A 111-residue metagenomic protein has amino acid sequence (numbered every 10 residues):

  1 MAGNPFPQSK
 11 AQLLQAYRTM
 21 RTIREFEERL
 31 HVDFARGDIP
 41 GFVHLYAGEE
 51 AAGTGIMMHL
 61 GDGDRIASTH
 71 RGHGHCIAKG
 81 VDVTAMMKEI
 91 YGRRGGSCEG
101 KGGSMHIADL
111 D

Functional and structural regions predicted by a protein language model:
M1-P40, D62: Cofactor-/ligand-binding subdomain signature composed of acidic, glycine-rich, tryptophan-containing flexible loops
E28-V32, D38-D111: Cofactor-binding active-site loop characterized by glycine-rich and histidine/acidic residues
